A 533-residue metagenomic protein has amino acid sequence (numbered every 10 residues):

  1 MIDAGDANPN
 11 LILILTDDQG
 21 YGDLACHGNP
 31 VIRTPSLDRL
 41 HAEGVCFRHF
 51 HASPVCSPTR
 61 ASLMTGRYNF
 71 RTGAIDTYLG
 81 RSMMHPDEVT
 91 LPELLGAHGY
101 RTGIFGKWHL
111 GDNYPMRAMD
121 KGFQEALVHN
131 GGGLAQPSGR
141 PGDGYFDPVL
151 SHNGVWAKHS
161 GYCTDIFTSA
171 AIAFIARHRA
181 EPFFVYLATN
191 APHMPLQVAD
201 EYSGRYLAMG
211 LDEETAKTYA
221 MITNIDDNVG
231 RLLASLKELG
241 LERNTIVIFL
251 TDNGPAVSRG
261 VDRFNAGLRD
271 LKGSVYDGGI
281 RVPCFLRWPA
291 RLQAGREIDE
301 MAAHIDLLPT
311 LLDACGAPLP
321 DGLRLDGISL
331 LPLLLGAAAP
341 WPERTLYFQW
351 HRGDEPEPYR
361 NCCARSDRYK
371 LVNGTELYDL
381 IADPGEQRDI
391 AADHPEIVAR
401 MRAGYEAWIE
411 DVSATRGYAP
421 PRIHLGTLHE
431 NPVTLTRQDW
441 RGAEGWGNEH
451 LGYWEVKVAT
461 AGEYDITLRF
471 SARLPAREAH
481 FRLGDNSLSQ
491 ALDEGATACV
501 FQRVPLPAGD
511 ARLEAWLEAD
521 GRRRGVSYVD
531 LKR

Functional and structural regions predicted by a protein language model:
M1-N373, L380-E410, G417, T434-H450 (+2 more regions): Formylglycine-dependent sulfatase
V398-R533: Extracytoplasmic
